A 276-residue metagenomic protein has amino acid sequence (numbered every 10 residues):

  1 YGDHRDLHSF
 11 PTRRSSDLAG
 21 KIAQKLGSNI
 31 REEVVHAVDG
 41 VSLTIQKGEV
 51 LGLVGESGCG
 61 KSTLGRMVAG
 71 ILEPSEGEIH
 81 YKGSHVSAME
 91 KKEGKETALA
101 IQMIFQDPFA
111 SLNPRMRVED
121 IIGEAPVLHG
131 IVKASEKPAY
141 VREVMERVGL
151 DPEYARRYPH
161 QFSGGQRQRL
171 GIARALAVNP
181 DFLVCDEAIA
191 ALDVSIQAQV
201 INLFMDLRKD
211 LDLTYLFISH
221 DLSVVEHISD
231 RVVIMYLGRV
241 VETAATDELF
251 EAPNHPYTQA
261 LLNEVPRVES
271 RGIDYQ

Functional and structural regions predicted by a protein language model:
Y1-H4, H8-S15: Short, small-residue-biased leader/transition segments that mark boundaries at the very start of proteins
S16-N29, V34, A245-Q276: Short catalytic/signature loops enriched in Gly
A23, E136-E153, L262-N263: Conserved ABC ATPase "signature" region
V54-G55: The feature captures the beta-strand-to-loop junction immediately N-terminal to the Walker
A69: Helix-to-loop junction immediately C-terminal to a conserved catalytic motif
G77-H85, T97: Conserved ABC transporter NBD signature motif
